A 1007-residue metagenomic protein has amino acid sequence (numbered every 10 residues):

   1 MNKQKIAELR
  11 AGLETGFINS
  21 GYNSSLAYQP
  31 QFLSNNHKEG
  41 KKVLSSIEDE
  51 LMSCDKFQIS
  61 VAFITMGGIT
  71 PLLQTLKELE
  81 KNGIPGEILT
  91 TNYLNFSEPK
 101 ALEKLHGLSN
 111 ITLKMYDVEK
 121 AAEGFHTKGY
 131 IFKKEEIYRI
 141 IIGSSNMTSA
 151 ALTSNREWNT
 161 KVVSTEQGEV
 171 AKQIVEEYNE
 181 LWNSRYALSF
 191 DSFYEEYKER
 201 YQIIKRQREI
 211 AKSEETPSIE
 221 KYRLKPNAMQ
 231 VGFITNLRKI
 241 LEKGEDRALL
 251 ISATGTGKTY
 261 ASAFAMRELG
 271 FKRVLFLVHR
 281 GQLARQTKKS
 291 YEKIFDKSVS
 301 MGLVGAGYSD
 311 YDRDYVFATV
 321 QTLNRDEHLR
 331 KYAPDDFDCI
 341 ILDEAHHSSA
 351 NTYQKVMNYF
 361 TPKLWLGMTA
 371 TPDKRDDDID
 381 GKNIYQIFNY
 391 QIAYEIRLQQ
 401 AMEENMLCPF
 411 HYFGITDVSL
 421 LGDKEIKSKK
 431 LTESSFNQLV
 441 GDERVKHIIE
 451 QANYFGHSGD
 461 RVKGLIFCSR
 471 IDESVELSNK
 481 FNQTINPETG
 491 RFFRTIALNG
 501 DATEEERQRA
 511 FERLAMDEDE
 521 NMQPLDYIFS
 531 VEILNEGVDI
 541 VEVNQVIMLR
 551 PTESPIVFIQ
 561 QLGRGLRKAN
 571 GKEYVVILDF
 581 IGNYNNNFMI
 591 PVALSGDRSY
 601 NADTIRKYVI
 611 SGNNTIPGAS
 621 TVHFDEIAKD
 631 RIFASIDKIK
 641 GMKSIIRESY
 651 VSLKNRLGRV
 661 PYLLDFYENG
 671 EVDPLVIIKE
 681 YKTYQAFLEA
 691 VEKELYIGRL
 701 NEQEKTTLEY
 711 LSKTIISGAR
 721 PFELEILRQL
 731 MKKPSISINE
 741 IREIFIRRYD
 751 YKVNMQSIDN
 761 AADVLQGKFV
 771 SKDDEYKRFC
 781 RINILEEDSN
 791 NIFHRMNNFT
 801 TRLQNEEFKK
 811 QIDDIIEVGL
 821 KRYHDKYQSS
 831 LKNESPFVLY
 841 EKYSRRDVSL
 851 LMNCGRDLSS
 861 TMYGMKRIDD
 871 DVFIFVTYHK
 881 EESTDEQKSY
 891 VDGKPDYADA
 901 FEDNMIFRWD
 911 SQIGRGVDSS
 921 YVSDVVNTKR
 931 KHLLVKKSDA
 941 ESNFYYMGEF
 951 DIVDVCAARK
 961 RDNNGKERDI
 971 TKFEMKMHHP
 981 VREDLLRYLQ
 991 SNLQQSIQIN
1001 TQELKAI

Functional and structural regions predicted by a protein language model:
M1-N227, V231: PLD/PLD-like phosphodiesterase catalytic module centered on the HKD motif
R200-P226, H447, A452-Y454, S458-G459 (+1 more regions): Long, largely alpha-helical accessory region at the distal end of helicase-like NTP-driven motors
E242-M266, R280: Walker A/P-loop
R285, L303, Y308-S309, H328 (+2 more regions): Conserved helicase ATPase core of P-loop NTP-dependent helicases/translocases
H347-Y412: Post-DEXD/H (motif II) to motif III coupling segment of the RecA-like Helicase ATP-binding lobe
Q391-L465: Conserved interdomain linker/interface between the two RecA-like ATPase lobes of SF2 helicase motors
P555-Q560, R564-L594: Conserved segment of the helicase C-terminal RecA-like domain
K693-Y696, T707-I715, P721-L730, E834-N943: Acidic, glycine-rich low-complexity segments with interspersed aromatic residues
